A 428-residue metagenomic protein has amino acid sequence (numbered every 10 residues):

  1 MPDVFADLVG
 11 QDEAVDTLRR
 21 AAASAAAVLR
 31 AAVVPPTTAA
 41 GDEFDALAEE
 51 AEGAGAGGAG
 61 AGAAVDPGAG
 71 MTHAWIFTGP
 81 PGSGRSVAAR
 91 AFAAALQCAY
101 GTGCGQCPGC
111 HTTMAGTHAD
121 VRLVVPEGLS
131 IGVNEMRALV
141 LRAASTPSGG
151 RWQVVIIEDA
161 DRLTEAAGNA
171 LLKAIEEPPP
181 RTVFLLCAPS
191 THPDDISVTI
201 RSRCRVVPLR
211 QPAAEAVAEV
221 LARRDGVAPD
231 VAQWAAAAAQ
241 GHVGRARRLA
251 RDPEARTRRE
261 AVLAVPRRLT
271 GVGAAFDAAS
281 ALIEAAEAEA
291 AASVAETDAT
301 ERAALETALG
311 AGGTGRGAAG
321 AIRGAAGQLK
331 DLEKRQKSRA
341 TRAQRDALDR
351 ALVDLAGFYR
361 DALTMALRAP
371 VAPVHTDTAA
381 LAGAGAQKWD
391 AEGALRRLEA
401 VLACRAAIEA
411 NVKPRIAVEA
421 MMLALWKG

Functional and structural regions predicted by a protein language model:
M1-A94, T112, R181-T182, A188-D354 (+1 more regions): Charged, glycine-rich active-site and insertion segments that engage polyanionic ligands
R19-A21, V133-V154, R162, N169-A174: Conserved alpha-helical scaffold flanking the Walker A/P-loop in AAA+ ATPase domains
A74, G101-C104: Residues immediately within or flanking Cys/His clusters that coordinate Zn2+ in small zinc-binding modules
C104-C110: Short cysteine clusters
V125-V133, A160, V206: Flexible beta-alpha connector loops of hexameric P-loop NTPases
S130, R162-L163, E177, H192: Residues immediately C-terminal
G149-V154, P179-L185: Loop/turn-to-beta-strand initiation segments
